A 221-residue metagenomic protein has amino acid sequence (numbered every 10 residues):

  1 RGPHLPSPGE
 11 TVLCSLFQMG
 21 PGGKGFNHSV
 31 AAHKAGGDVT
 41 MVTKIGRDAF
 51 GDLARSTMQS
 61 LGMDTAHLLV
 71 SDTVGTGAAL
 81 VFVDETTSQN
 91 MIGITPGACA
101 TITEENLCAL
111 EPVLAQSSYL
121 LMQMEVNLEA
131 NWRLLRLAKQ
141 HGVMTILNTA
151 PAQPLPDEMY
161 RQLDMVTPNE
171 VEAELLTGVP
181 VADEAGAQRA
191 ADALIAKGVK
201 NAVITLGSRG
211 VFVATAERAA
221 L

Functional and structural regions predicted by a protein language model:
R1-K44, A49-M63: Glycine-rich phosphate/adenosyl-contacting loop at the front of the ribokinase-like
L16, V42-R47, T65-T76, N148-A150 (+1 more regions): Beta-strand->loop->alpha-helix junctions that form or flank phosphate-binding loops in nucleotide-handling enzymes
V30, A78-F82, M91, G210-A214: Short beta-strand scaffold segments in enzyme catalytic cores
D38, D64, Q89, V143-M144: Residues at the starts of beta-strands that form the adenosine-phosphate
K44, A66, V70-S71, V81-Y119 (+1 more regions): Conserved phosphate-binding/catalytic loop of the ribokinase/pfkB sugar-kinase fold
G62, A100-E105, T145-A152: Short gly/ser/thr-rich secondary-structure transition/capping motifs
W132-A219: Conserved phosphate/ATP/ADP-binding segment of small-molecule kinases
